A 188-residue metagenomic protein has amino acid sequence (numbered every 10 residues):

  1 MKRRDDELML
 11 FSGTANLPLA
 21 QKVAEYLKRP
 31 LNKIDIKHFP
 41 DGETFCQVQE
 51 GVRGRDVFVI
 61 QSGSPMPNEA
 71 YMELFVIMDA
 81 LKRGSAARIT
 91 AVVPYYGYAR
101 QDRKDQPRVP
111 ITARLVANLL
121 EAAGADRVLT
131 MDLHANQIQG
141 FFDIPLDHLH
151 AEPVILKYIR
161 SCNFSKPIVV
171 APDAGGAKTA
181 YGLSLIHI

Functional and structural regions predicted by a protein language model:
M1-I186: PRPP-associated nucleotide enzymes
